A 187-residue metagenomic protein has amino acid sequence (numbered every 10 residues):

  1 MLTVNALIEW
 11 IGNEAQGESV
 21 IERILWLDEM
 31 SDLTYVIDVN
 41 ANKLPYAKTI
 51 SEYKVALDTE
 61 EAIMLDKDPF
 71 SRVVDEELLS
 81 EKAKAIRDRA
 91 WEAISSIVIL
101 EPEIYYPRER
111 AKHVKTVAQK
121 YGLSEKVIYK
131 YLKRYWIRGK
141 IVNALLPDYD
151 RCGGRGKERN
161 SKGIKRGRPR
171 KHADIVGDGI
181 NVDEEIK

Functional and structural regions predicted by a protein language model:
M1-K187: Secondary-structure boundary/capping micro-motif
